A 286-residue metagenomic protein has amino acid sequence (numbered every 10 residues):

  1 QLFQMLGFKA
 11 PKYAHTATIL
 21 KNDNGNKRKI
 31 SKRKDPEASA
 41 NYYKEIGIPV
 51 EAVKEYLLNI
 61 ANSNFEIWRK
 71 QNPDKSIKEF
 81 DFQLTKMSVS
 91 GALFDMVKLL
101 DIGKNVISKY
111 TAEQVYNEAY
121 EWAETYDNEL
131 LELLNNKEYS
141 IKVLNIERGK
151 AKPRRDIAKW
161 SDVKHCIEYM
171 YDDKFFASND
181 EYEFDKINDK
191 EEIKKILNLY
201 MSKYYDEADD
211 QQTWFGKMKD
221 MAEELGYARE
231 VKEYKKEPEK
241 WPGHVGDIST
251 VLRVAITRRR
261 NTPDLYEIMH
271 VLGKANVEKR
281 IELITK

Functional and structural regions predicted by a protein language model:
Q1-N26, S39, K159, L197-A208 (+2 more regions): Active-site cores that bind ATP or allylic diphosphates and position pyrophosphate for catalysis
Q4-I187, T257-K286: Catalytic adenosine-cofactor/nucleotide-binding cores of aminoacyl-tRNA synthetases and other
K54, S76-K78, F215-E223, P238: Short, well-structured alpha-helical segments that form the helix of a local strand-helix-strand
K186-S202: Long, charged low-complexity interaction segments
K219-K286: Charged substrate- and nucleic-acid-binding regions of tRNA-handling and nucleotidyl-transfer enzymes, centered on
